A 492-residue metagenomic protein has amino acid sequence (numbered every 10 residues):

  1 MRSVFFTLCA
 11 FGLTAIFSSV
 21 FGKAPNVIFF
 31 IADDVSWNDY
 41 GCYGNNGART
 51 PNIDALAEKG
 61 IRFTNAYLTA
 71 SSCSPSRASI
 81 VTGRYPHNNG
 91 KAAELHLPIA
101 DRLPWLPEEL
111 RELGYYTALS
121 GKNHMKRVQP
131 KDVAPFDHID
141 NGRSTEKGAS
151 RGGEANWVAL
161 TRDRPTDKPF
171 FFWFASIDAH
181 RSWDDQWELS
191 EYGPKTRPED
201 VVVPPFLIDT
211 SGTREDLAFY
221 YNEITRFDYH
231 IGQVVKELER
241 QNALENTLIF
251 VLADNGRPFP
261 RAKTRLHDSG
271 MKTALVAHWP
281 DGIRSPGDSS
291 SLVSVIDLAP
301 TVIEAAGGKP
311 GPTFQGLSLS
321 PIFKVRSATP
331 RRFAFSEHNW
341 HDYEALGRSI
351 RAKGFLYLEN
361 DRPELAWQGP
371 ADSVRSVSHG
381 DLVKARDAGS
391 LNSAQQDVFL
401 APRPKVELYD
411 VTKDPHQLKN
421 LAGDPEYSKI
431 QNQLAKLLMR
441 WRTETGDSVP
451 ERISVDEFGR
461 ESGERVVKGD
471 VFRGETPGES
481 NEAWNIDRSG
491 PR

Functional and structural regions predicted by a protein language model:
R2, S19-E407, P415-K436, T443 (+2 more regions): Formylglycine-dependent sulfatase
T7-I16: Bacterial N-terminal signal peptides
P450-R465: Short, charged, surface-exposed hinge/linker loops at domain edges that act as mobile lids or interdomain connectors
